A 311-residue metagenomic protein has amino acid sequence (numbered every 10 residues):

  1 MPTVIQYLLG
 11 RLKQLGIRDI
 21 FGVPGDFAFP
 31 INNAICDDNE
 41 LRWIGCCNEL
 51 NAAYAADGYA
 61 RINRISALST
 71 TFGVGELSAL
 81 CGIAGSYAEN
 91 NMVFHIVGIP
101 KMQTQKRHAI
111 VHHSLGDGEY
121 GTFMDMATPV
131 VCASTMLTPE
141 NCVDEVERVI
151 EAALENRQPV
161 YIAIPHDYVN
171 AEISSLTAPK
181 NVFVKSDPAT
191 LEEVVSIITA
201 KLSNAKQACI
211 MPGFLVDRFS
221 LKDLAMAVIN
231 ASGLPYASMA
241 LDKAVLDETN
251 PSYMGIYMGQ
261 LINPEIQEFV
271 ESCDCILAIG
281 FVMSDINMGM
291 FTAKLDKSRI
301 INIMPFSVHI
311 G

Functional and structural regions predicted by a protein language model:
M1-G311: N-terminal alpha/beta PP-like core and its mobile active-site loop of ThDP/TPP-dependent enzymes
